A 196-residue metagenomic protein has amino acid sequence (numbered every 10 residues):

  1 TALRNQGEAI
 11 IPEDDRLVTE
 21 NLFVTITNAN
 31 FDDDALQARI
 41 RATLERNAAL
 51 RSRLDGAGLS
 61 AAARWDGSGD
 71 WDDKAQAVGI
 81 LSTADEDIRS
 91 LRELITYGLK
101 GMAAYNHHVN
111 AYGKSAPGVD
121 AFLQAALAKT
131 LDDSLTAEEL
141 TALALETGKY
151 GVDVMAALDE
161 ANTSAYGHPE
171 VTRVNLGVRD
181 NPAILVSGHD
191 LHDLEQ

Functional and structural regions predicted by a protein language model:
T1-Q196: Metallocofactor- and cofactor-centric catalytic cores in central/energy metabolism, strongly enriched
